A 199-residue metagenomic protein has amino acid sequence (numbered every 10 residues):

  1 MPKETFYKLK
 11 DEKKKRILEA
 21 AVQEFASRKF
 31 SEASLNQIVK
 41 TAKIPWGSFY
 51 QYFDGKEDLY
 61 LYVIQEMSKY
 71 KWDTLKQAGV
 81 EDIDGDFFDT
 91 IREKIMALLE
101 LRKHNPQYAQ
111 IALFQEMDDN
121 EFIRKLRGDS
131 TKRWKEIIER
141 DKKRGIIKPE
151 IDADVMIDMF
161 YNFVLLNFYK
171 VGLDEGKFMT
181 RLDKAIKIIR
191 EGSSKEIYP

Functional and structural regions predicted by a protein language model:
M1-E24, R28, Q37, T41: Basic, helix-initiating cap at the start of DNA-binding domains
R16, S27-D58, Y62: Helix-turn-helix
F53, L59-M67, T74, A112: Alpha-helical DNA-contacting segments of helix-turn-helix folds
Y62, K76-H104: Hydrophobic alpha-helical connector segments
K69-D73, E100-L101, D119-I146, D154-D158 (+1 more regions): Amphipathic alpha-helical packing segments from all-alpha helical-bundle domains
K76-A78, I111-D119: Short linear capping/connector segments at secondary-structure termini
E136-R140, L173-P199: C-terminal peripheral helix-coil segments that are non-catalytic and often amphipathic
P149-V171, R181-R190: Hydrophobic alpha-helical segments that form the core of small-molecule binding pockets and/or dimer interfaces
